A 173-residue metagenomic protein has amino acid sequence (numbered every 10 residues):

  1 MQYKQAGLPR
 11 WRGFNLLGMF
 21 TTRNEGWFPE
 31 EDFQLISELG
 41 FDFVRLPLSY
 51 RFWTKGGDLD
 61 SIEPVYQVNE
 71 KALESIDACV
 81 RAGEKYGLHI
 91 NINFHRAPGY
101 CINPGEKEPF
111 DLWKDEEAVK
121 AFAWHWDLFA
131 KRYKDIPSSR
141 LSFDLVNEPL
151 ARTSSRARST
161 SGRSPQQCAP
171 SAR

Functional and structural regions predicted by a protein language model:
M1-R45, D58-D60: N-terminal carbohydrate-binding accessory modules
G7-R12, G40-D42, E84-I90, D135-L141 (+1 more regions): Short, well-ordered coil/turn segments that N-cap beta-strands
R12-N15, V44-L46, I76, I90-I92 (+1 more regions): Hydrophobic faces of well-ordered beta-strands that scaffold small-molecule active sites in alpha/beta enzyme cores
L16-M19, S49-R51, H95-A97, V146-E148: Active-site beta-loop-alpha junctions enriched in small/polar residues
F20-F28, F52-T54, N69-E70, K120 (+1 more regions): Acidic-and-aromatic substrate-binding clefts and catalytic sites of carbohydrate-active enzymes
F52-A72, P98-E117: Surface-exposed, active-site-proximal loop segments in enzymatic domains
I76-R96: Substrate-binding cleft of carbohydrate-active enzyme catalytic domains
P104, W113-R173: Active-site region of glycoside hydrolase catalytic domains
